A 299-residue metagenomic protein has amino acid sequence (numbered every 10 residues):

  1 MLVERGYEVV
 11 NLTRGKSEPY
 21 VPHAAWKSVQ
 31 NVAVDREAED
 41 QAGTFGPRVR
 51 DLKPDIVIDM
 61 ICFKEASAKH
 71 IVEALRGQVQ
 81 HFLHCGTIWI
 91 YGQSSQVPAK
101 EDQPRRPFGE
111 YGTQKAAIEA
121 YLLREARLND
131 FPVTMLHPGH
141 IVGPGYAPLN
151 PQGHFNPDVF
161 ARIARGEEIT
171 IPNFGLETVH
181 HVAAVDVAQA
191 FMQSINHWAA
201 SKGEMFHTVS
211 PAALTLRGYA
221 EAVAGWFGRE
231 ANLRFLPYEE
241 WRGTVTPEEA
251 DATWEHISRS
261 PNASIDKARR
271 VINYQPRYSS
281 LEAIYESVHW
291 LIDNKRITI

Functional and structural regions predicted by a protein language model:
M1-I56: N-terminal Rossmann/SDR dinucleotide-binding element
Y7, S279-I299: Amphipathic terminal alpha-helices
R50-V97, T113-L123: NAD(P)-cofactor binding segment of oxidoreductase domains
T87-E110, R124-N129, Y146: Active-site "gating" loop of Rossmann-like NAD(P)-dependent oxidoreductase/epimerase domains
A120-N150: Conserved beta-loop-beta element that borders a ligand/cofactor-binding pocket
N150-V159, P172-I195, G203-E204: Substrate-positioning beta->alpha
R165, A190-T253, Y285-V288, T298: Mid/C-terminal beta-alpha module of Rossmann-like enzyme folds, strongest in SDR-family dehydrogenases/epimerases
A184, R242-Q275: Conserved C-terminal active-site "lid" loop/helix of NAD(P)H-dependent oxidoreductases that clamps the redox cofactor
